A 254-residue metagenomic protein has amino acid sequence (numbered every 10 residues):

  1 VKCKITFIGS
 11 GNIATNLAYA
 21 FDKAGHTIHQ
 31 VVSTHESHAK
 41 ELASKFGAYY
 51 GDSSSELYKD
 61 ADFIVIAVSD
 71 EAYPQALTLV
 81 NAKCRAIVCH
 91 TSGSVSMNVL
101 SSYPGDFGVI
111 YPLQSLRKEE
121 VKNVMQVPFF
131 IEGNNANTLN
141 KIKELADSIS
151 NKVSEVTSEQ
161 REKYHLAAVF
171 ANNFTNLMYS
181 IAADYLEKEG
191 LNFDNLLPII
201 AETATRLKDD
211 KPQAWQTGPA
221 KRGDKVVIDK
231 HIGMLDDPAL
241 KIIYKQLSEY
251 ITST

Functional and structural regions predicted by a protein language model:
V1-S53: NAD(P)+-binding Rossmann beta1-loop-alpha1 motif at the extreme N-terminus of oxidoreductases
K2-K4, R85, Q126: Phosphate-coordination loops involved in phosphoryl transfer and adenosine-cofactor binding
L17, K40, K45-V121: Rossmann-like NAD(P)(H) cofactor-binding subdomain of soluble oxidoreductases
H26-T27, G105, N151, L191: Short phosphate-binding/catalytic loops that engage adenosine nucleotides
H38-K45, V121-K163, A171-K208: Internal alpha-helical scaffold of NAD(P)-dependent oxidoreductase catalytic cores
D194-T254: NAD(P)-dependent Rossmann-like dehydrogenase/reductase catalytic/cofactor-binding core
